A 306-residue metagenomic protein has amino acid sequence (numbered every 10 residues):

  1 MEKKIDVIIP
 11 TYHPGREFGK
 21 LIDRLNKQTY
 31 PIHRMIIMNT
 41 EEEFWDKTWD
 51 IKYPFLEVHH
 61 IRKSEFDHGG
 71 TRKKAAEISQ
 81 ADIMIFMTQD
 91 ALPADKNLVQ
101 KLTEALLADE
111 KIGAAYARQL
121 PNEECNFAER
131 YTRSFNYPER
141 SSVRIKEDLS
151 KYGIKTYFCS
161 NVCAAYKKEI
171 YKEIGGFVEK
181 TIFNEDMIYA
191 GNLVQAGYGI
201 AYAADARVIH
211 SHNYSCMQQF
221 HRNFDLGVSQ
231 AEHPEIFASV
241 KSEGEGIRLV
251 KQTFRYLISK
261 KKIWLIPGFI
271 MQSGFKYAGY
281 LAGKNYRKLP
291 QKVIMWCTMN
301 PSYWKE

Functional and structural regions predicted by a protein language model:
P14-K27: Short, well-formed alpha-helical segments that are part of the catalytic scaffolds of diverse glycosyltransferases
I22, I32-E42, H59-I61: Short beta-strand/loop segment that forms part of the nucleotide-sugar
R62-S79: Glycine-rich, basic loop-to-helix element that forms the pyrophosphate-binding segment of sugar-nucleotide handling
M84: Short aromatic/hydrophobic "clamp" motif used to bind/position activated sugar donors
L92, N97-R130: Conserved donor NDP-sugar-binding/catalytic core segment of glycosyltransferases
K146-Y166, I182: A recurrent flexible, glycine/aromatic-enriched loop bordering the glycosyltransferase active site that acts as
F183-Y189: Acidic donor-binding loop at a coil-to-helix junction in glycosyltransferase catalytic cores that engages
I200, A206-G279: Active-site-adjacent helix/loop segment of glycosyltransferases that harbors family-specific signature motifs
